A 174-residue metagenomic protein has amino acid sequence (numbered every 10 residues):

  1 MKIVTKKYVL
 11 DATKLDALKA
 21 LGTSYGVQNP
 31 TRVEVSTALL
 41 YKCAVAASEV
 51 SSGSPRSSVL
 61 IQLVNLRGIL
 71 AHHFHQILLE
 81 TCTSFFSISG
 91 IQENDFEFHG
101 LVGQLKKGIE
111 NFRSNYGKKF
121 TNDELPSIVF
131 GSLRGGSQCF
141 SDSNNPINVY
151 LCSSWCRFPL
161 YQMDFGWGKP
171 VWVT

Functional and structural regions predicted by a protein language model:
M1-T174: Acyl-CoA-dependent O-acyltransferases
